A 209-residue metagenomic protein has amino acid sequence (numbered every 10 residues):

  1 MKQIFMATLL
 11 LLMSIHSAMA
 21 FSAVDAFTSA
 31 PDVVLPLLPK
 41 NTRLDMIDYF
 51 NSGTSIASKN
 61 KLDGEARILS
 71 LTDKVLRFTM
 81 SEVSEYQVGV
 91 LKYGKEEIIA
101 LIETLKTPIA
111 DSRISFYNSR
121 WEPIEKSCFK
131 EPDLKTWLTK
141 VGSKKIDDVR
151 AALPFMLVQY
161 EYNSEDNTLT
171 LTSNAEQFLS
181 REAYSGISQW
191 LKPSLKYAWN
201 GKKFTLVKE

Functional and structural regions predicted by a protein language model:
I4-I15: Sec-dependent N-terminal signal peptides
A20-L91: Terminal domain-start segments
E65-R77, N118-S127, W199-K203: Surface-exposed loop/turn elements that mediate protein-protein interactions on large endomembrane-trafficking
F78, T104-A110, V149, A183-S188: Short consensus segments that form the blades of beta-propeller domains, in both extracellular/periplasmic
V83-Y86, I99-A100, I109-I114, L153-L157 (+1 more regions): Short, surface-exposed coil-to-beta transition loops
G94-T104, S164-S173: Acidic/hydrophobic-patterned starts of short beta strands in beta-sheet-rich repeat architectures
E97-P132: Mid-length scaffold segments of soluble, non-membrane domains
S127-N200, T205-E209: Short aromatic loop motif centered on NTY/YTY
